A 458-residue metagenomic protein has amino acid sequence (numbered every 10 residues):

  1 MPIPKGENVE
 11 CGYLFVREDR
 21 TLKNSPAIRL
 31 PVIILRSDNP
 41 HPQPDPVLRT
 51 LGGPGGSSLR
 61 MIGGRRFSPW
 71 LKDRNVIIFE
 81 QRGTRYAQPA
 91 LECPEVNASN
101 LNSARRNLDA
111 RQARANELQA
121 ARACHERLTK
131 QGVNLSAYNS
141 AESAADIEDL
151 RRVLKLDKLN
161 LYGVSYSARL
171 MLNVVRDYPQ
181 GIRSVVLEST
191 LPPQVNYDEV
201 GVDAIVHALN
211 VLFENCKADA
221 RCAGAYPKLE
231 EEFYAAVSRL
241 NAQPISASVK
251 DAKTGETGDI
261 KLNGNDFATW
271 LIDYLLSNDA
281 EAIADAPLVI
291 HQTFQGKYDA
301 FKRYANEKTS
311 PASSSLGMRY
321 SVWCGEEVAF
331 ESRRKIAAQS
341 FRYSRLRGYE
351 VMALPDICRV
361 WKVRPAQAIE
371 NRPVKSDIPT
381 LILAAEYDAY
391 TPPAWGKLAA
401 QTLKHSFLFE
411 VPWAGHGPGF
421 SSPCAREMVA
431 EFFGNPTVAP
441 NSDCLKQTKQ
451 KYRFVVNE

Functional and structural regions predicted by a protein language model:
M1-D266, S321-E458: Gly/Pro-rich cap/lid or specificity-loop segments adjacent to the active site
Q43-P46, L51-G53, A282-F294: Surface-exposed flexible segments
V133-S136, T257-G258, W270-L276, S310-P311: Second-shell loop/turn segments in exported
L191-L209, P287-H291, K297-K308: Flexible "cap/lid" loop of the alpha/beta hydrolase fold
D219, D279, T293-A300, S422: Short, solvent-exposed helix-helix connector turns and helix-capping sites enriched in acidic/polar residues
A242-A247, L276-A280, S314-S315: Secretory-pathway/luminal and periplasmic proteins that interact with or process carbohydrate-rich
I260-I290: P-loop NTPase catalytic cores that bind/hydrolyze ATP
I290, F294-R334: Long, low-complexity segments enriched in small/aliphatic residues
